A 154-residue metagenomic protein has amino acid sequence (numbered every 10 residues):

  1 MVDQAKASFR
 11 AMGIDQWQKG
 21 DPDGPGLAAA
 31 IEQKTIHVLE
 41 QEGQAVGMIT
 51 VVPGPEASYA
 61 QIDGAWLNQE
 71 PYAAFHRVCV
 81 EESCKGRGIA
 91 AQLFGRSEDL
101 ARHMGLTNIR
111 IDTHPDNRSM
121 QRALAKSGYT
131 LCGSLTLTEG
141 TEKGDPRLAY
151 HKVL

Functional and structural regions predicted by a protein language model:
K6-A29: Conserved GNAT-fold acetyl-CoA-binding loop/helix
K34-V51: Conserved beta-hairpin
T50-R77, K85, T138-T141: Conserved acyl-donor/pantetheine-binding loop and adjacent beta-alpha core of acyl/acetyltransferases and related
H76, E81, D112-H114: Residue-level recognition of the GNAT/N-acetyltransferase active site
V80, G86-D99, R122-K126: Conserved acetyl-CoA-binding loop-helix of GNAT-fold acetyltransferases
A91, H103, P115-G133: Conserved active-site alpha-helix within GNAT-family acetyltransferase domains
F94, A101-T113: Conserved GNAT acetyl-CoA-binding A-motif
D112, A125-P146: Conserved catalytic-core motifs of GNAT/GCN5-like acyltransferases
